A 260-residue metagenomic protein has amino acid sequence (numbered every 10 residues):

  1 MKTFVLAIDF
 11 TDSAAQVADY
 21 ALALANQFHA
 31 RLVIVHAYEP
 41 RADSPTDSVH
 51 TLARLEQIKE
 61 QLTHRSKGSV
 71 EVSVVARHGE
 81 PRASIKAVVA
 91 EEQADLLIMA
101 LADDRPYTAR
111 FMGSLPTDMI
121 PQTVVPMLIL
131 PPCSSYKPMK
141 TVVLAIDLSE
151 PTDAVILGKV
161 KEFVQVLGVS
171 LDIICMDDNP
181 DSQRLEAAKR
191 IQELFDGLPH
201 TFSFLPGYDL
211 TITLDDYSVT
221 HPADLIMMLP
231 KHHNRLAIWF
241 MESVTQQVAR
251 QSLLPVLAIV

Functional and structural regions predicted by a protein language model:
M1-T46, K140-F204, V219-I226, Q251: Small/aliphatic-rich secondary-structure junction motif
L22, E60, T117, K161 (+3 more regions): Active-site phosphate/pyrophosphate- and oxyanion-stabilizing loops and adjacent acidic/basic residues in soluble
L62-S69, L194-G197: Short helix-capping segments at alpha-helix termini
E71-V74, F202: Rossmann-fold cofactor-recognition segment
A76-S84, L210-T211: Charged docking surfaces used in two-component/phosphorelay signaling
K86-S135, V219-H221, L225-V260: Gly/Ser-rich helix-loop-strand patches that form or flank binding pockets for ribonucleotide-derived cofactors
D209-V219: A short, acidic, amphipathic alpha-helical segment used as a generic capping/interface helix at domain edges
